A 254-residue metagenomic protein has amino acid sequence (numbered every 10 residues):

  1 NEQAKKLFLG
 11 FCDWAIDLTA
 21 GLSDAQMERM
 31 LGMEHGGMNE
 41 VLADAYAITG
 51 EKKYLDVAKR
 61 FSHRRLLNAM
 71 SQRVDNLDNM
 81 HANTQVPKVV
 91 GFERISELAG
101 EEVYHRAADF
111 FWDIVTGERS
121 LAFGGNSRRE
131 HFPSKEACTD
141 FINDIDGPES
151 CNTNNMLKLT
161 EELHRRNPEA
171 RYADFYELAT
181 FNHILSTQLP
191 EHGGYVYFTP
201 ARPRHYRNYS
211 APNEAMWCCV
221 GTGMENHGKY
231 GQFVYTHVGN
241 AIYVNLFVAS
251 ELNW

Functional and structural regions predicted by a protein language model:
N1-W254: Glycan-recognition and catalytic cores of secretory/periplasmic carbohydrate-active enzymes
